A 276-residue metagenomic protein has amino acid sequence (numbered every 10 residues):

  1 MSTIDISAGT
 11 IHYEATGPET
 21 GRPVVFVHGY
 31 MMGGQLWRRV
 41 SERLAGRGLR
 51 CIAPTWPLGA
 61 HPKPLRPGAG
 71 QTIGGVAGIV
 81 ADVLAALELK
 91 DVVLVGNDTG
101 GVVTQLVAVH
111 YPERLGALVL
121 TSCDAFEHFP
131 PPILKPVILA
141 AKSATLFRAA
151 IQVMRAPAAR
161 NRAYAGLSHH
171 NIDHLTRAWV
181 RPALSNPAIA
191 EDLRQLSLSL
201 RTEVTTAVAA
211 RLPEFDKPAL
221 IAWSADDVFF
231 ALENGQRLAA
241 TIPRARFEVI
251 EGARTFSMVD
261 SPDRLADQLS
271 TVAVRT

Functional and structural regions predicted by a protein language model:
M1-V24, G46-L49, L89-K90, P243 (+1 more regions): Alpha/beta-hydrolase fold catalytic core
E14-K63: Conserved HGGG/HGGXW glycine-rich cap/lid loop of the alpha/beta-hydrolase fold
G46, R50-G96, D267: Active-site loop/oxyanion-hole signature of alpha/beta-hydrolase fold enzymes
D91-P130: Conserved hydrolase catalytic core segment
F129-P131, Q152-P213: Conserved alpha/beta-hydrolase catalytic His-Asp/Glu region
F215, I221-W223: Short beta-strand/loop motif that positions the catalytic acidic residue of the alpha/beta-hydrolase fold
A225-F230: Acidic catalytic loop of the alpha/beta-hydrolase fold
A253-A266: Catalytic histidine-centered segment of alpha/beta-hydrolase-like enzymes
